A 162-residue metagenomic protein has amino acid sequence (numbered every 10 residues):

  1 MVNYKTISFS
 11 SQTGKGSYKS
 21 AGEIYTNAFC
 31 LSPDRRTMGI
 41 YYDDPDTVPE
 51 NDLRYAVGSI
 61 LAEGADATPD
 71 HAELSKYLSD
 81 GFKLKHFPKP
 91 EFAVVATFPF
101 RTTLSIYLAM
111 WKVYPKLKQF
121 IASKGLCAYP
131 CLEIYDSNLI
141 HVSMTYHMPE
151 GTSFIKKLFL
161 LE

Functional and structural regions predicted by a protein language model:
M1-E162: A solvent-exposed interaction/effector surface
